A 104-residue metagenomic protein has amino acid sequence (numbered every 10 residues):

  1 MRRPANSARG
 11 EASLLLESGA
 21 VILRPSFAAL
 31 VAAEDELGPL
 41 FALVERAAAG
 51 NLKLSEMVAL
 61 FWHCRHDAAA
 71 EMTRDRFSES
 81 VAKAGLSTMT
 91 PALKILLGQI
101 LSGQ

Functional and structural regions predicted by a protein language model:
M1-A20, D35-L52, H66-Q104: Charged interaction scaffolds used for protein-protein
A20, V31, E56: Solvent-exposed, flexible loop/coil residues
P25-V31: A short, sequence-level motif marking secondary-structure junctions
V31, D35-G38, A59: Generic structural signal for well-ordered, non-membrane alpha-helices
E56-H66: Short, hydrophobic/amphipathic alpha-helical patches that form generic packing surfaces within helical domains
